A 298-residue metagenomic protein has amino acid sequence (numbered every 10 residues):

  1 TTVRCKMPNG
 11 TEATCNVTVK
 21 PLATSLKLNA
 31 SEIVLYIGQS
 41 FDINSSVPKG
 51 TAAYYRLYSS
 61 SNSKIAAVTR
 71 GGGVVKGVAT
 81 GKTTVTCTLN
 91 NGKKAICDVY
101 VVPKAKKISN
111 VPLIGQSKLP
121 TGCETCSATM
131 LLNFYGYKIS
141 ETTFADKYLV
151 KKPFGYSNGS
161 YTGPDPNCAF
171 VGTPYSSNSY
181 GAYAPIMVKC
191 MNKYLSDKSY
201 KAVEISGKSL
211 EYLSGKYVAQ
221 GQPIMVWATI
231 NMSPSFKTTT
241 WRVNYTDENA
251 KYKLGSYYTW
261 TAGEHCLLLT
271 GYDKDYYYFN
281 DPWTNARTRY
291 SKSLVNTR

Functional and structural regions predicted by a protein language model:
T1-K104: Extracytoplasmic soluble-region selector
P48-K49, N192-S196, R298: Short, conserved catalytic or adaptor-binding loops enriched in Gly and charged residues
V102-K189, I230-M232, T238-Y252, Y257-T261: Active-site-adjacent structural segments surrounding the nucleophilic cysteine of cysteine proteases and isopeptidases
Y137-A145, S199-K208: Surface-exposed patches in mature extracellular/periplasmic domains of secreted proteins
Y175-N178, A182-I186, C190-V203, E211 (+1 more regions): Mid-length scaffold segments of soluble, non-membrane domains
G207-N280: Active-site-adjacent substructure of cysteine-protease-like catalytic cores
K237, R287-L294: A short, polar/proline- and glycine-enriched secondary-structure boundary/capping micro-motif
P282-W283, K292-R298: Low-complexity, Gly/Ser/Thr/Pro-rich intrinsically disordered linker/tail segments
